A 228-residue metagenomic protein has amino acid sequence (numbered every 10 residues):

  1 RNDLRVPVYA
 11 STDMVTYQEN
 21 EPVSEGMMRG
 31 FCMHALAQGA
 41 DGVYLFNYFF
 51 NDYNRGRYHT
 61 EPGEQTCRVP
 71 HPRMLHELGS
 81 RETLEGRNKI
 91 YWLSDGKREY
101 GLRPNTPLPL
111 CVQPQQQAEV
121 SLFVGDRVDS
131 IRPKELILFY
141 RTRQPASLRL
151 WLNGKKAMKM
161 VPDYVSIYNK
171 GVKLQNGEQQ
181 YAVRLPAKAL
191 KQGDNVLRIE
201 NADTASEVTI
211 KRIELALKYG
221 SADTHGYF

Functional and structural regions predicted by a protein language model:
R1-Q18: Glycoside hydrolase catalytic-domain groove-lining segments
S11-D13, L45-F46, N153: Generic beta-strand/beta-sheet core signal
V15-E19, F50-N54, P145-A146, M158-K159 (+1 more regions): Flexible loop/turn segments at secondary-structure boundaries
E19-E85: Substrate-binding cleft of secreted/luminal carbohydrate-active enzymes
R73-R103, C111: Pro/Ala/Gly-rich low-complexity, hydrophilic intrinsically disordered segments
V112-V128, Q180-Y181: Short beta-strands within extracellular/lumenal beta-sheet-rich domains
R127-I137: Extended extracellular/luminal ectodomain segments enriched in beta-structured repeat modules
R141-H225: Beta-strand-rich ligand-recognition modules
